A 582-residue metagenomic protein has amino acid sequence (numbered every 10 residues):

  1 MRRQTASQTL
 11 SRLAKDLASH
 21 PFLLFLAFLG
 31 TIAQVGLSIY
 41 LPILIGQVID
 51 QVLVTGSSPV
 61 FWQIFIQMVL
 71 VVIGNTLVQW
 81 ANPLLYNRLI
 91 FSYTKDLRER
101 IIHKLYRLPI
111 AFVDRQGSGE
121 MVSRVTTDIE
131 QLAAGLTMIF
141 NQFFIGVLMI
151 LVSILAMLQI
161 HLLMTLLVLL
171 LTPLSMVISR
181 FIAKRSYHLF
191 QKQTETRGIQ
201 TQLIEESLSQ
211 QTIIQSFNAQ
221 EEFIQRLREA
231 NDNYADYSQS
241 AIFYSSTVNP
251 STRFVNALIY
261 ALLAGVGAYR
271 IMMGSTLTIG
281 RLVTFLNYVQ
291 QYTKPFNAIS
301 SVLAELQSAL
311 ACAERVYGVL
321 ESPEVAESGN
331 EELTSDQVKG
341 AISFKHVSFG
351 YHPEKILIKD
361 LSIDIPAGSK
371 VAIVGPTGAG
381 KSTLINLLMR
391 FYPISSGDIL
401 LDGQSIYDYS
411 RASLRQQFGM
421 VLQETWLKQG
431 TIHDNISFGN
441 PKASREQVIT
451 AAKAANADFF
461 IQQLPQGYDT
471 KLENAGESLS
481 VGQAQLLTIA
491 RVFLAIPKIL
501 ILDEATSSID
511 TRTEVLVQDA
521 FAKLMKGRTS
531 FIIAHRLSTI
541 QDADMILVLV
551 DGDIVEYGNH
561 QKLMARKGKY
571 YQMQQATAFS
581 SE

Functional and structural regions predicted by a protein language model:
M1-Q4, F91, E99-S123, T127-I129 (+6 more regions): Short intracellular "coupling" helices and adjacent cytoplasmic loop segments at the cytosolic face of multi-pass
M1-S38, L53-I64, N82-Y86, I90 (+9 more regions): Membrane-integrated ABC transporters
S19, I110-A111, T127-L136, F140 (+7 more regions): An intracellular "coupling" helix at the cytosolic face of ABC transporter transmembrane type-1 domains
S19, L23-G36, Y40, V71 (+2 more regions): Transmembrane helices of ABC transporter permease
F22-I43, I64, M68, Y86 (+4 more regions): Alpha-helical segments in transporter systems
A33-L37, L41, V69, I73-Y86 (+7 more regions): Hydrophobic alpha-helical membrane-associated segments
S57-Q63, A156-L170, Y244-E314, V319-L320: Helix-loop-helix
S328-G329, S335-E582: ABC-type nucleotide-binding domain
